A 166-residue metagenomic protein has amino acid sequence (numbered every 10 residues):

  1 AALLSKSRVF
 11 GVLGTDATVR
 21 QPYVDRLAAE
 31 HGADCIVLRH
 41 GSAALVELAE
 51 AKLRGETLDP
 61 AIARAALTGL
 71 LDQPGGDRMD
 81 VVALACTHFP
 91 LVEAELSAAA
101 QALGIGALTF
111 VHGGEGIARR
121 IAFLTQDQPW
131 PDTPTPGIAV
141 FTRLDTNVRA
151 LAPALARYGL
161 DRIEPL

Functional and structural regions predicted by a protein language model:
A1-L166: Non-catalytic structural scaffold of enzyme domains
